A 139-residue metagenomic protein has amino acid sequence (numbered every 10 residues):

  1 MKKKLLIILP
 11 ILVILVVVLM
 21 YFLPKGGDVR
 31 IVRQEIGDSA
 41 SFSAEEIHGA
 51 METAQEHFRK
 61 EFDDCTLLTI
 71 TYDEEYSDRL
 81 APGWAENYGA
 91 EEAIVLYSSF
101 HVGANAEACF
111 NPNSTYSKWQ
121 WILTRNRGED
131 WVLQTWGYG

Functional and structural regions predicted by a protein language model:
K4-T115: Flexible low-complexity loop/turn motifs enriched in small/helix-breaking residues
Y116-G139: Short beta-strand edge/turn micro-motifs at domain boundaries
